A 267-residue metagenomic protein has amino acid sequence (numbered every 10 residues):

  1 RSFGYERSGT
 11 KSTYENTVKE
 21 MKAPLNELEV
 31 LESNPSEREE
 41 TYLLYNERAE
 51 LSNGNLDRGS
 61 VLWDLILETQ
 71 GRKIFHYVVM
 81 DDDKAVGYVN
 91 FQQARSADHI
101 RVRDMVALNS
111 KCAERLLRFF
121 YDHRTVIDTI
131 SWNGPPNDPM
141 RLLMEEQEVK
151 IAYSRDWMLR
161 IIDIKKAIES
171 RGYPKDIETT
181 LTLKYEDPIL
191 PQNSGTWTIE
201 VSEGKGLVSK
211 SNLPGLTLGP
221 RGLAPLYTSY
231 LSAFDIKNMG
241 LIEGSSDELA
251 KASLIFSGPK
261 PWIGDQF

Functional and structural regions predicted by a protein language model:
R1-E20, S36-E40: Active-site-proximal cofactor/substrate-binding loop regions of enzyme domains
K22-F267: Intrinsically disordered, low-complexity, positively biased terminal segments
